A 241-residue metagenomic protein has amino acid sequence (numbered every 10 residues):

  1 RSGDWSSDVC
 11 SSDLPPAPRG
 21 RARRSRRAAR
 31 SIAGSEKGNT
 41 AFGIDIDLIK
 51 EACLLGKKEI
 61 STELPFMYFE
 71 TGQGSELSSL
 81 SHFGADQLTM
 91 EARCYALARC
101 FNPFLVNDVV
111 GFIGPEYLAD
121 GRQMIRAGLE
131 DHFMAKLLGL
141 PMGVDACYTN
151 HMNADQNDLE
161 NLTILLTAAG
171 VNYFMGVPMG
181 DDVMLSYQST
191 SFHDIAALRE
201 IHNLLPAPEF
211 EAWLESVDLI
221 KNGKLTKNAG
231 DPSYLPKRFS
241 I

Functional and structural regions predicted by a protein language model:
R1-C10: Single conserved hydrophobic/aromatic residue that forms the stacking wall/gate of nucleotide- or nucleobase-binding
S6-S7, D158, T190: Short acidic-hydrophobic sequence patches enriched in Asp/Glu that either
S12-L165, A169, F174-P178, D182 (+1 more regions): Catalytic alpha/beta core domains of metabolic enzymes, predominantly
K57-S61, H82, G121, Q188-I241: Extended, intrinsically disordered, low-complexity segments
